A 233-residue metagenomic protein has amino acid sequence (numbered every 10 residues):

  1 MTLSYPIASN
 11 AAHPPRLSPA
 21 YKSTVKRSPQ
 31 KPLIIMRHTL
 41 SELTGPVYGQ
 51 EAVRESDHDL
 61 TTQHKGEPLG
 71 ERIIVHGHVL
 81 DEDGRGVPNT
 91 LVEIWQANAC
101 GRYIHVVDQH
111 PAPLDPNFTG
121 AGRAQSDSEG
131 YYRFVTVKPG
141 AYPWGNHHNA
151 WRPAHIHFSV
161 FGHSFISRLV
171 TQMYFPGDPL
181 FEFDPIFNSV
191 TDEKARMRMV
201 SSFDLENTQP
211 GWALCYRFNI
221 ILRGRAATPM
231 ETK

Functional and structural regions predicted by a protein language model:
T2-K233: Beta-strand-dominated extracellular/periplasmic modules and repeats in secreted or surface-exposed proteins
